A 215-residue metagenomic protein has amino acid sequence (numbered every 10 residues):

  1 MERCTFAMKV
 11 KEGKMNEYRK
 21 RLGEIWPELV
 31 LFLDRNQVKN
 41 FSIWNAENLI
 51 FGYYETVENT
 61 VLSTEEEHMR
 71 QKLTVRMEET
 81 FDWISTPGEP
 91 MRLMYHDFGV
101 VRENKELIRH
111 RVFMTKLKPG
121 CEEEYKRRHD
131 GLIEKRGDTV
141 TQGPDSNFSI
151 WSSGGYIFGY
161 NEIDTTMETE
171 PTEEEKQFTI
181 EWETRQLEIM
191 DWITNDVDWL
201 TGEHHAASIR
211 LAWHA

Functional and structural regions predicted by a protein language model:
E2-E17, I108-E123: Short glycine-/aliphatic-rich beta-strand segments at the starts of folded cytosolic domains
F6, Y18, W44, Y53 (+4 more regions): Tyrosine-centered aromatic motifs in long, intrinsically disordered, low-complexity repeat arrays
K14-Q37, C121-D145: Short amphipathic alpha-helical segments
W26, L73, I133, F148 (+1 more regions): Tryptophan-centric aromatic hotspots in well-structured domains and transmembrane helices
V30-F51, E55-N59, G137-T166: Short, glycine- and small/hydrophobic-rich beta-strand elements in well-ordered beta-sheets
F32-K39, T56-P90, G143, I163-A207: An amphipathic, aromatic/His-enriched active-site/gating alpha helix that lines ligand/cofactor pockets
R92-K116: Surface-exposed beta-loop interaction hotspot
